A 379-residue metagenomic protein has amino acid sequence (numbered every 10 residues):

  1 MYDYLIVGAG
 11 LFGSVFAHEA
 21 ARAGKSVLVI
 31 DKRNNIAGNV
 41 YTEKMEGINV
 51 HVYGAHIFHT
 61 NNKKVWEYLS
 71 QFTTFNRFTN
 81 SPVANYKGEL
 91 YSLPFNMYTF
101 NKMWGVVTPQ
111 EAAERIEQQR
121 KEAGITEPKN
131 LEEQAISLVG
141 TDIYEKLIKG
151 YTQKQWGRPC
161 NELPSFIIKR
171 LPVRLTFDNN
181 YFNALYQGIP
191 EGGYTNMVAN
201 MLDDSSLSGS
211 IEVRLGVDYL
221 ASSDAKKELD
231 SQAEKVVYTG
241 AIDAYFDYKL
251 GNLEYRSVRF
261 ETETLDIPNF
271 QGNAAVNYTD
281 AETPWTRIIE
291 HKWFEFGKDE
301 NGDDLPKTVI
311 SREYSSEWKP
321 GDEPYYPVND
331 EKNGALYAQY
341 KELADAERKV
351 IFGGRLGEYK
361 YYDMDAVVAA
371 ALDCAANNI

Functional and structural regions predicted by a protein language model:
Y2-V29, A375: N-terminal Rossmann-like FAD-binding beta1-loop-alpha1 element of flavoenzymes
L11-F12, N34-N35, Y98, Q153-K154 (+5 more regions): Short, solvent-exposed loop/turn segments at secondary-structure junctions
A21-E46: Glycine-rich FAD pyrophosphate-binding loop
A23, V217-L343: Mid-domain catalytic core of redox enzymes that form a hydrophobic substrate pocket/lid adjacent to a catalytic redox
G38-N39, S92-L93, Y144, Q155-C160 (+5 more regions): Short catalytic/ligand-binding loop motif for oxyanion handling, primarily in non-cytosolic enzymes, centered on
E46-K121: Dinucleotide-binding Rossmann-like beta1-alpha1 core, especially the glycine-rich loop that anchors the ADP
E89-Y91, Y98-E234: Active-site/ligand-binding neighborhood in enzyme catalytic cores
E323-I379: C-terminal catalytic lobe of FAD-dependent flavoproteins
